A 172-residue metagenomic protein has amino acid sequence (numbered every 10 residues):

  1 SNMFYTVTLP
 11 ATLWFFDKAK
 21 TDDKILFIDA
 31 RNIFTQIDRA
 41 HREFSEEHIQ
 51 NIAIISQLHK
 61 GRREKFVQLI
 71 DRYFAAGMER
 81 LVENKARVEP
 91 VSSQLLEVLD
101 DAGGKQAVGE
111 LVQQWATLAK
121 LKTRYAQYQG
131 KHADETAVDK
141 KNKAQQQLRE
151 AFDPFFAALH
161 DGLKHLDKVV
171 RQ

Functional and structural regions predicted by a protein language model:
S1-Q172: A conserved structural/catalytic subdomain of Rossmann-like adenosyl-cofactor enzymes
